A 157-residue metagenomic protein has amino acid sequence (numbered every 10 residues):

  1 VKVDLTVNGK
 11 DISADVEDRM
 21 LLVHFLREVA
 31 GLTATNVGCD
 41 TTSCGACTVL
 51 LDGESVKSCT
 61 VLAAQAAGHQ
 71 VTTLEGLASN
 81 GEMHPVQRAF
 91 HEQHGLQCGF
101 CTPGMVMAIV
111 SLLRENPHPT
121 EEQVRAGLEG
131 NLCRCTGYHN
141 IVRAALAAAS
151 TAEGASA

Functional and structural regions predicted by a protein language model:
V1-A157: Signature of N-terminal electron-transfer/Fe-S-associated modules in redox systems
